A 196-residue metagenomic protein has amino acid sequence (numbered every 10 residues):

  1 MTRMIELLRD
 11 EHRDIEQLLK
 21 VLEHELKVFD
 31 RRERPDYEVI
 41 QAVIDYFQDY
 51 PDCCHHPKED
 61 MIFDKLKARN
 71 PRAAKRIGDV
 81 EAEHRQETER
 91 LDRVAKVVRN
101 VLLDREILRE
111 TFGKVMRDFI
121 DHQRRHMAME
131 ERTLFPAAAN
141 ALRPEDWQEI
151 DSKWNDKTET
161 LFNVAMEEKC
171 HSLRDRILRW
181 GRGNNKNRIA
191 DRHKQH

Functional and structural regions predicted by a protein language model:
M1-H196: Small-residue-biased structural context
